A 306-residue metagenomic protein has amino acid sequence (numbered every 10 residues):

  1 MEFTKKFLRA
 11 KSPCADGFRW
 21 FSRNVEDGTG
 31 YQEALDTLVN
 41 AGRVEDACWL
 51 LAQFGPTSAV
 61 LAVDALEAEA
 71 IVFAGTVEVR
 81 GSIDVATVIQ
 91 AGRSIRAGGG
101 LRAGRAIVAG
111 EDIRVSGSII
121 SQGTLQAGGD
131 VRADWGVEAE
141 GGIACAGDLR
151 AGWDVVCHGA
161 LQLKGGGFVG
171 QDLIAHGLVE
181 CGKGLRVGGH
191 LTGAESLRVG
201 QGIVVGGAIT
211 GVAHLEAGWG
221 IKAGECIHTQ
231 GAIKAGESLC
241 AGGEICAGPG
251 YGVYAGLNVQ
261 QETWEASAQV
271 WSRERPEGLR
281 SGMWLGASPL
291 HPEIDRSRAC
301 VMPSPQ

Functional and structural regions predicted by a protein language model:
M1-Q306: Short, glycine-biased loop/turn motifs at secondary-structure junctions and in low-complexity Ser/Thr/Pro-rich termini
